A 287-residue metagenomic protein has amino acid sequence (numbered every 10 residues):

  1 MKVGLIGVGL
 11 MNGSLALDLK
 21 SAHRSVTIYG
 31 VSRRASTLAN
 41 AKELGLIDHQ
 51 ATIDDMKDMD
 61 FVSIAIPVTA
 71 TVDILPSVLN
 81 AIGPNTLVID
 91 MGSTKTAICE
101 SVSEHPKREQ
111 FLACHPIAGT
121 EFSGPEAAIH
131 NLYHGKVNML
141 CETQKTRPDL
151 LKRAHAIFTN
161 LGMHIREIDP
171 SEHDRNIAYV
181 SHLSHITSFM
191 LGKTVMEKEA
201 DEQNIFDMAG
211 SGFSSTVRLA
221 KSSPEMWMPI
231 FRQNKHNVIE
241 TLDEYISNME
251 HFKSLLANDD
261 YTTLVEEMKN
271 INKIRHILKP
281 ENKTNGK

Functional and structural regions predicted by a protein language model:
M1-I53, K57, F61: NAD(P)+-binding Rossmann beta1-loop-alpha1 motif at the extreme N-terminus of oxidoreductases
K2, S25-T27, Q110, V137 (+1 more regions): Residues at the starts of beta-strands that form the adenosine-phosphate
I53-I82, T86-I89: Rossmann-like NAD(P)-binding element
I74-E126: Rossmann-like NAD(P)(H) cofactor-binding subdomain of soluble oxidoreductases
L132-R218: Internal alpha-helical scaffold of NAD(P)-dependent oxidoreductase catalytic cores
E202-I271: Interdomain hinge/lid region at the active-site interface of Rossmann-like NAD(P)-dependent oxidoreductases
K273-K287: Long, positively charged, glycine-interspersed low-complexity recognition regions
